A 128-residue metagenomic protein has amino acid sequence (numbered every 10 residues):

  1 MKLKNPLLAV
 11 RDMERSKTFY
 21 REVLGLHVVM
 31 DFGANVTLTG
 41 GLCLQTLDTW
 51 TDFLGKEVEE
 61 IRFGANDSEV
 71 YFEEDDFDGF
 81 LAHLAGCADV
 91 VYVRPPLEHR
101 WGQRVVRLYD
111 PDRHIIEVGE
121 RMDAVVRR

Functional and structural regions predicted by a protein language model:
M1-K4, H27-F72, L81-Y109, E120-R128: Vicinal oxygen chelate
V10-M13, R100-W101: Conserved beta-strand-loop-alpha-helix junction that forms the acyl-donor binding cleft
S16-R21, L84, D110-R113: Conserved active-site tyrosine of GNAT-family acetyltransferases
